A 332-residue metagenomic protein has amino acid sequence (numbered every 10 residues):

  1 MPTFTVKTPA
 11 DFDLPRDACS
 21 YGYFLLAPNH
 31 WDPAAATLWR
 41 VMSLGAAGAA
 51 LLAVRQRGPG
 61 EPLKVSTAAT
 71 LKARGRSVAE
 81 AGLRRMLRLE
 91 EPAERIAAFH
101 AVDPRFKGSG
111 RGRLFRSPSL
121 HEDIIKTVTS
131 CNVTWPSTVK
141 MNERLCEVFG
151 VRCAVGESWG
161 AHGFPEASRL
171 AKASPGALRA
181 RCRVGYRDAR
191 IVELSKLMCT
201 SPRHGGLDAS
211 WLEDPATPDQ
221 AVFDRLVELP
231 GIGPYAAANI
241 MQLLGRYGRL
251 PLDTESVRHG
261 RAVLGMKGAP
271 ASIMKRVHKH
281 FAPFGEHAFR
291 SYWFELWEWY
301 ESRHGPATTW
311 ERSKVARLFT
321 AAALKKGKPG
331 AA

Functional and structural regions predicted by a protein language model:
M1-A332: HhH-family (HhH-GPD) DNA N-glycosylase catalytic core used in base-excision repair
